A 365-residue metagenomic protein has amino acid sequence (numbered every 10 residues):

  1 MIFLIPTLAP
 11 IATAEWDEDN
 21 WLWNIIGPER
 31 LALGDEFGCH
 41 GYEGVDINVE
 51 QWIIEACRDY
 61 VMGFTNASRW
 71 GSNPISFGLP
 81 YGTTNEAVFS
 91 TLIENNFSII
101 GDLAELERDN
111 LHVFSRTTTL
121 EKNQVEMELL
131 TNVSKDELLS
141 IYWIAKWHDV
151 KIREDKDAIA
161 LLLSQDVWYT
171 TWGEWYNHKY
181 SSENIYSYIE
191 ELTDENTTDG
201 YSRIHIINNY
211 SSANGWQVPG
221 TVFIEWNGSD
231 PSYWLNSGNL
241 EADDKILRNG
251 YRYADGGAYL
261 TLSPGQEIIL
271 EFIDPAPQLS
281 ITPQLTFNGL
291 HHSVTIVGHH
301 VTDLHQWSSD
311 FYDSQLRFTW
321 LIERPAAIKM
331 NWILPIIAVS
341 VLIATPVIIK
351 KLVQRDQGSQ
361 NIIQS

Functional and structural regions predicted by a protein language model:
M1-E15: Hydrophobic secretory-pathway targeting helix
I11-T117, E137: Metal-dependent polysaccharide deacetylase catalytic core of the NodB/CE4 family, i.e., the active-site-bearing domain
I100, A145-I246: C-terminal domain-boundary segment and adjacent tail
K122-N132: A short, acidic, amphipathic alpha-helical segment used as a generic capping/interface helix at domain edges
R252-L321: C-terminal beta-strand-rich structural cap/linker in extracellular carbohydrate-active enzymes
R317-V339: Juxtamembrane/start-of-transmembrane alpha-helix segments at the extracytoplasmic/lumenal side of membrane anchors
S340-Q354: Alpha-helical transmembrane segments
V353-S365: Cytoplasmic C-terminal tails of single-pass
